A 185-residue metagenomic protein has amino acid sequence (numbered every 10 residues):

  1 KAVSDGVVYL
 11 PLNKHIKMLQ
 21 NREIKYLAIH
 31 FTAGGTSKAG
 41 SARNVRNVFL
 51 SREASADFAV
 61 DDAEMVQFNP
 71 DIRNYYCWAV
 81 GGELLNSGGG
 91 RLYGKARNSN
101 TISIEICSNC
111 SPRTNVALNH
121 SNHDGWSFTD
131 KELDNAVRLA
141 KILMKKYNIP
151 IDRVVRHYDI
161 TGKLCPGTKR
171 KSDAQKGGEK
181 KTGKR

Functional and structural regions predicted by a protein language model:
K1-P150: Active-site-adjacent loop/helix surface patches within enzyme catalytic domains that shape the substrate-binding cleft
T101-E105, V155, L164-K171: Histidine-centered divalent-metal-coordination microenvironment in nucleic-acid enzymes
K146-L164: Acidic/histidine-rich, metal-coordinating catalytic segments
G162-R185: Short, low-complexity, polybasic intrinsically disordered segments
